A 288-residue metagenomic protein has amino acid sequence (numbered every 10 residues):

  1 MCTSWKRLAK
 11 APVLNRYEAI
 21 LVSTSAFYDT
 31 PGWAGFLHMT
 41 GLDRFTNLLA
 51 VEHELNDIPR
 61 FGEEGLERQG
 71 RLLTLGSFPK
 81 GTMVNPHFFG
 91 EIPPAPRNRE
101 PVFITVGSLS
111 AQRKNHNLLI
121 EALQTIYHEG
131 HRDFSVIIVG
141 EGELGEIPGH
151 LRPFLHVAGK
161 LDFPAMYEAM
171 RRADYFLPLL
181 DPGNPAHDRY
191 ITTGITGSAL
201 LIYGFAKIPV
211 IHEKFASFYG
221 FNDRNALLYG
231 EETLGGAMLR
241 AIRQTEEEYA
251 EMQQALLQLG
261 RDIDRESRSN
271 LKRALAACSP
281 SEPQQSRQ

Functional and structural regions predicted by a protein language model:
A9-T30: Short N-terminal targeting/anchoring amphipathic segment
A19-A26, G35-N56, L73: Active-site proximal beta-strand in glycosyltransferases
P31-A34, G90-I92, R97-H150, H156-M166: Conserved catalytic-core segment of nucleotide-activated headgroup transferases in glycan assembly
N47-P94: Donor nucleotide-sugar binding/catalytic pocket of nucleotide-sugar-dependent glycosyltransferases
D162-Y175, N184-P185, G204: Short acidic alpha-helix that forms the nucleotide-activated donor recognition element in Leloir-type transferases
P178-L200, G204, H212-G220: Nucleotide-sugar-dependent
Y219-E231: A short acidic/histidine/glycine-rich donor-binding loop in glycosyltransferase catalytic cores
Y229-Q284: A charged, aromatic-enriched C-terminal amphipathic alpha-helix characteristic of glycosyltransferases across folds
